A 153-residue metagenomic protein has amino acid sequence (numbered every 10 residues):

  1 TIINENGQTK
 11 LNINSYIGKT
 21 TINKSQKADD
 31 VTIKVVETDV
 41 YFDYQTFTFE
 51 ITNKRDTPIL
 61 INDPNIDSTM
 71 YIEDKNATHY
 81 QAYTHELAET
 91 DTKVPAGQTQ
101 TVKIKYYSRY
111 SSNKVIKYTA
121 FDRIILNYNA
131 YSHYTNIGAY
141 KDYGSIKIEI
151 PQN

Functional and structural regions predicted by a protein language model:
T1-I33, I59-Y80, T92-N153: Surface-exposed edge beta-strand/loop patches
S25, T38-Y41: Short, conserved, surface-exposed binding loops centered on an aromatic residue
V31-E37, H85-T90: Short structured motifs
Y41-T48: Short, solvent-exposed loop/turn segments enriched in Ser/Thr/Gly
F49-P58: Asparagine-centered strand-capping/turn motif at beta-strand->loop junctions
T52, P64, D74, H85-E86: Low-complexity, intrinsically disordered/propeptide-like segments
